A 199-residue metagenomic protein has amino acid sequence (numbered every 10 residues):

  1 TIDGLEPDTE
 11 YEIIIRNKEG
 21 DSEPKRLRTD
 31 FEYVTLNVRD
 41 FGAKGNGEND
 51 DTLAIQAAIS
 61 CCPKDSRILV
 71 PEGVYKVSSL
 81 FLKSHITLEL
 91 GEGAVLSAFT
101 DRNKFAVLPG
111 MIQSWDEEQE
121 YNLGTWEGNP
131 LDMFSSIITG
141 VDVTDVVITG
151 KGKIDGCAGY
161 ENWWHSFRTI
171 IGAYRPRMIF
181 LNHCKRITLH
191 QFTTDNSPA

Functional and structural regions predicted by a protein language model:
T1-A199: Extracellular/periplasmic carbohydrate-active domains that bind, remodel, or depolymerize complex polysaccharides
